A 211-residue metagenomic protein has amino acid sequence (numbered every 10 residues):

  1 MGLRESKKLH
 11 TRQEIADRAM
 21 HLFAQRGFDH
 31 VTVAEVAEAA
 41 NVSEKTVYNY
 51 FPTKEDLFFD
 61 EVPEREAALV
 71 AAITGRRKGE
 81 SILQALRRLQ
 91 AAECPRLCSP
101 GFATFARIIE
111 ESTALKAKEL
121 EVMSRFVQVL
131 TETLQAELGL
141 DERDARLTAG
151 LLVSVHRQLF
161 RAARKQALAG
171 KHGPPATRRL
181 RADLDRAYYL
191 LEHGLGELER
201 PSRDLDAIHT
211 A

Functional and structural regions predicted by a protein language model:
M1-V42, F59, E64, A68: Basic, helix-initiating cap at the start of DNA-binding domains
V42-F51: Short hydrophobic/aromatic patch on the recognition helix
E55-L57: A secondary-structure capping/hinge motif
A67-R107: Hydrophobic alpha-helical connector segments
P100-V129, Q135-L138: Short secondary-structure transition hinges
S124-A149, A169-H172: Hydrophobic alpha-helical bundle segments that form small-molecule/ligand-binding pockets
E132, A136, K165-A211: C-terminal peripheral helix-coil segments that are non-catalytic and often amphipathic
A145-V153, R157, R181: Short, well-structured alpha-helical segments
